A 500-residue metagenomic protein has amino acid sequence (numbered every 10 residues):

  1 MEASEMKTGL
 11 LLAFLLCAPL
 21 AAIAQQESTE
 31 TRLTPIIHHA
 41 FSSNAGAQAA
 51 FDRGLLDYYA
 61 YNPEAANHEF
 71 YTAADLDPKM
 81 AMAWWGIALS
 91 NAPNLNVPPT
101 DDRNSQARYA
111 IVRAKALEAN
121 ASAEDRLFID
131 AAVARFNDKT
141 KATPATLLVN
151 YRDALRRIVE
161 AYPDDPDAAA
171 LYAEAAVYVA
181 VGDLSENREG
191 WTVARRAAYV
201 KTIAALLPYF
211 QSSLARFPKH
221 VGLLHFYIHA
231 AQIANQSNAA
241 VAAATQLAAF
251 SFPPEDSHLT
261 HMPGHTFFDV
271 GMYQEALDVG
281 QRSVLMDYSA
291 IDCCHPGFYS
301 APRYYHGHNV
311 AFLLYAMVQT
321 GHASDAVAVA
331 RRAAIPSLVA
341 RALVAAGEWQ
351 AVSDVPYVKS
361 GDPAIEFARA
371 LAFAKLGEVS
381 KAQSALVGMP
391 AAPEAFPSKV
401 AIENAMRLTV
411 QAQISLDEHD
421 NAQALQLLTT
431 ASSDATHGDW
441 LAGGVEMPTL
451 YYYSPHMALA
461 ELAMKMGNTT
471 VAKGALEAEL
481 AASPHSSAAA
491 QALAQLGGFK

Functional and structural regions predicted by a protein language model:
E2-G9: Positively charged n-region of N-terminal signal peptides that target proteins for export
G9-P19: Bacterial N-terminal signal peptides
L20-A24: Sec/Tat signal peptide C-region and signal peptidase I cleavage site
Q26-D164, L171-K219, L224-N238, A242-Q246 (+9 more regions): Short coil/linker segments at helix-helix boundaries
A66, A73, A107, A114 (+14 more regions): Tetratricopeptide repeat
A81, A88-A92, P99-A119, F268 (+8 more regions): TPR/TPR-like (Sel1-like) alpha-helical repeat modules
A81, P254-Y288, G297-A328, D354-A374 (+1 more regions): Repeat-solenoid scaffold signature
T320-P484, A488-F499: Helix-coil-helix junctions within alpha-helical repeat/solenoid scaffolds
